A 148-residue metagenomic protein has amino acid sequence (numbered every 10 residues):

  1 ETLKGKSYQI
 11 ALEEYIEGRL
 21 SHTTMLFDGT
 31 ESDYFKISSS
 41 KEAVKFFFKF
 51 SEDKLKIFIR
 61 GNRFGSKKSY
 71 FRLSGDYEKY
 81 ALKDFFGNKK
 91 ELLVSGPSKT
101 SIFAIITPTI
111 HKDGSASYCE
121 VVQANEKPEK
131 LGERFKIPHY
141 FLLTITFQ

Functional and structural regions predicted by a protein language model:
L3-Y80: Structured domain cores in non-transmembrane regions
I10, E17, K79-L82, I105 (+2 more regions): Intrinsically disordered, low-complexity regions enriched in small/polar residues
I10, I16, I37, I57-I59 (+5 more regions): Weak global preference for isoleucine
Y15, H22, L55, Y77-E78 (+6 more regions): Residue-level detector of solvent-exposed, low-hydrophobicity positions
G18, D53, G87, D113-G114 (+1 more regions): Intrinsic-disorder/low-complexity loop/linker signature
F27, S38-K41, F85, V122-K127: Short amphipathic alpha-helical surface micro-motifs
S66-S117: Mature, soluble, non-transmembrane domains
G96-Q148: Glycine-rich, aromatic-bearing surface loops/beta-hairpins
